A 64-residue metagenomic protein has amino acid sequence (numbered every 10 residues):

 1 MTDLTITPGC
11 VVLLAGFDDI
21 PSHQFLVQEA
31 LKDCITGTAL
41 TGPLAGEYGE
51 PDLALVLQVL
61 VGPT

Functional and structural regions predicted by a protein language model:
M1-I6, V61-T64: Short intrinsically disordered terminal tails
D3-D18: Short coil-to-beta transition motif at edge beta-strands of beta-rich domains
C10, L31, L60-P63: N-terminal regions of proteins, emphasizing targeting and processing segments when present
D18-I20, P43: Glycine-centered tight beta-turn/hairpin loop motif at sheet-sheet or coil-to-beta transitions
P21-A30: Short beta-strand-centered aromatic/proline hotspots
C34-T36: Short aromatic-glycine-enriched beta-strand elements
A39-T64: Intrinsically disordered, low-complexity, charged/polar segments
